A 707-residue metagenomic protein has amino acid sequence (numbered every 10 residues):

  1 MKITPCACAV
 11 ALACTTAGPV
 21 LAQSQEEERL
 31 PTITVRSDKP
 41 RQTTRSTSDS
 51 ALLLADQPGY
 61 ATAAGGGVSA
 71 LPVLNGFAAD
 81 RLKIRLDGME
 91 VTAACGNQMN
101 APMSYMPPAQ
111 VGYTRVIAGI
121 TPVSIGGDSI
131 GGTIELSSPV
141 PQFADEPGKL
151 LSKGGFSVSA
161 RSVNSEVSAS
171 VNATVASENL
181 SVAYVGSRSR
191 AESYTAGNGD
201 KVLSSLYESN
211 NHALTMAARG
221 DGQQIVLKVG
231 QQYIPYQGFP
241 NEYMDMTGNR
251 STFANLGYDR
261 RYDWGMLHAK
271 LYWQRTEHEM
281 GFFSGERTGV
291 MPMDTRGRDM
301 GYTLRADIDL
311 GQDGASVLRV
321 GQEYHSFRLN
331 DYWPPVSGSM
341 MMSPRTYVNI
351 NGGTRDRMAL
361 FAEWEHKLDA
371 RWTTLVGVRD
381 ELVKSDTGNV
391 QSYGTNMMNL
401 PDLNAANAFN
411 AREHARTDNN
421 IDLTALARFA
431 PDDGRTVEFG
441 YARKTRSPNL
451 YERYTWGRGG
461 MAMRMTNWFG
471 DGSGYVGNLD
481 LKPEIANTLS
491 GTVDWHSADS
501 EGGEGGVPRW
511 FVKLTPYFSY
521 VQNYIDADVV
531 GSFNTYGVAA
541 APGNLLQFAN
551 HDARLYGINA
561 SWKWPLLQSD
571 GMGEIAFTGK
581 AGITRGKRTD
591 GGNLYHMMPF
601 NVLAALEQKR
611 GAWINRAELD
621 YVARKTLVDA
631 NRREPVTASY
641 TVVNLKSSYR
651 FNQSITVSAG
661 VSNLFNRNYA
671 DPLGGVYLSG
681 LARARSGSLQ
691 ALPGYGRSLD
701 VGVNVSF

Functional and structural regions predicted by a protein language model:
Q25-P147: Acidic, small-polar-rich N-terminal luminal/periplasmic segments of exported/outer-membrane proteins
A94, A109-Y113, A118, V123-N198 (+2 more regions): Outer-membrane beta-barrel translocator/receptor signature
V158-N164, S177-N179, R188-E192, G220-G222 (+17 more regions): Transmembrane beta-strands of outer-membrane beta-barrel pores
A160-R190, G199-P235, M244-L267, A306 (+4 more regions): Transmembrane beta-barrel wall of Gram-negative outer-membrane proteins
Y233, E277-E279, R328-N330, P335 (+8 more regions): Surface-exposed extracellular loop regions of Gram-negative outer-membrane beta-barrel proteins, predominantly
E242-D263, T295-G301, N349-R355, F409-L426 (+8 more regions): Outer-membrane beta-barrel signature, preferentially recognizing the C-terminal barrel domain of Gram-negative
K367-T374, L382-V383, G505-D526, V530-L627 (+1 more regions): Gram-negative outer-membrane beta-barrel transporters
T445-R446, A527, R624-L627, Y649-F707: C-terminal beta-signal and adjacent terminal beta-strands/loops of Gram-negative outer-membrane beta-barrel proteins
